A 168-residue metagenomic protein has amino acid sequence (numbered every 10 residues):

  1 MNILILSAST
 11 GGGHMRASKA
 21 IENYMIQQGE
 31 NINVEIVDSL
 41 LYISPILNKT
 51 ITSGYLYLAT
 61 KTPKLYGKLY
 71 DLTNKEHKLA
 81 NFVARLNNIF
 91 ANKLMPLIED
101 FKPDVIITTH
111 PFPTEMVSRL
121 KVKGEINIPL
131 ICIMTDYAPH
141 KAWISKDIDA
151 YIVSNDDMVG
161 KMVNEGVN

Functional and structural regions predicted by a protein language model:
M1-L4: Extreme N-terminal starter segment of soluble prokaryotic enzymes
L6-A8, V37, I133: Short hydrophobic segments within beta-strands
A8-A17: A short, glycine/small-residue-rich beta-strand->loop->alpha-helix junction that serves as a flexible
A20, Y24-M95: Conserved N-terminal ligand/cofactor-binding loop architecture of enzyme catalytic domains
S44, T114-M116, H140-K141, V159: Short, well-ordered alpha-helical microsegments
I98, K102-D104: Proline-aspartate-enriched helix->loop->beta-strand connector
T109-F112: Short His-centered aromatic/hydrophobic patch
K123-N168: Active-site-proximal region of nucleotide-activated glycan assembly enzymes, centered on histidine/acidic-rich loops
